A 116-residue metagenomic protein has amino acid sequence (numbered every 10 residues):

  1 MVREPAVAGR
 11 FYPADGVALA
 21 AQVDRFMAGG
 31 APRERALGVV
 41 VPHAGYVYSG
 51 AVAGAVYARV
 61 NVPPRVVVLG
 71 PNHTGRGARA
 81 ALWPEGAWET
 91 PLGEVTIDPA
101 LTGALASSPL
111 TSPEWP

Functional and structural regions predicted by a protein language model:
M1-P116: Active-site histidine-anchored catalytic micro-motif
